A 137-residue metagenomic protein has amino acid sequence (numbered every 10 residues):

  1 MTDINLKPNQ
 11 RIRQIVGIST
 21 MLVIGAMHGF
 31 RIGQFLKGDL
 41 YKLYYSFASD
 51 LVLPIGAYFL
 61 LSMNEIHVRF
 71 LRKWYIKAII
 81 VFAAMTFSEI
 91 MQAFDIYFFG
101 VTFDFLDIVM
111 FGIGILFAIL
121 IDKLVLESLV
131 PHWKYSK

Functional and structural regions predicted by a protein language model:
M1-K137: Bulky hydrophobic segments
